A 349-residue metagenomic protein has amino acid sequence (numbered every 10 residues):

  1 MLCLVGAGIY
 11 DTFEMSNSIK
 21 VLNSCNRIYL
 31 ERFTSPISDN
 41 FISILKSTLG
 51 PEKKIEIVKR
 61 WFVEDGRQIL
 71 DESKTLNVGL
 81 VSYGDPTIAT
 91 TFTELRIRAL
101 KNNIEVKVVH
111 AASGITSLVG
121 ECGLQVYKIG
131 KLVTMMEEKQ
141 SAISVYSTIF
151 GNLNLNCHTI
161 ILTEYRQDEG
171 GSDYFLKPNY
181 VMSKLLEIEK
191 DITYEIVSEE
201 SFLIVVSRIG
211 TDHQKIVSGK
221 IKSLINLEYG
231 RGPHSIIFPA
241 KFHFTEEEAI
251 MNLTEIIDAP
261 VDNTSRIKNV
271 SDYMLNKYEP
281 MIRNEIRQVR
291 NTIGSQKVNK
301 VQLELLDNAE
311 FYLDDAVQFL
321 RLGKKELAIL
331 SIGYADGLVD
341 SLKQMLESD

Functional and structural regions predicted by a protein language model:
M1-E105: Class I S-adenosyl-L-methionine
L2-L4, L153-N269: A contiguous loop/helix-start segment that scaffolds small-molecule binding in enzyme catalytic cores
G84-T159: Class I SAM-dependent methyltransferase SAM-binding "motif I" and its flanking Rossmann-like core
T264-L306: Amphipathic, heptad-repeat alpha-helical segments
Q288, N308-F319: Solvent-exposed, amphipathic alpha-helical segments
I293-K297, L303, D307-E310, D336-D349: Short, charge-rich amphipathic alpha-helical segments embedded in non-transmembrane helical bundles/solenoids
